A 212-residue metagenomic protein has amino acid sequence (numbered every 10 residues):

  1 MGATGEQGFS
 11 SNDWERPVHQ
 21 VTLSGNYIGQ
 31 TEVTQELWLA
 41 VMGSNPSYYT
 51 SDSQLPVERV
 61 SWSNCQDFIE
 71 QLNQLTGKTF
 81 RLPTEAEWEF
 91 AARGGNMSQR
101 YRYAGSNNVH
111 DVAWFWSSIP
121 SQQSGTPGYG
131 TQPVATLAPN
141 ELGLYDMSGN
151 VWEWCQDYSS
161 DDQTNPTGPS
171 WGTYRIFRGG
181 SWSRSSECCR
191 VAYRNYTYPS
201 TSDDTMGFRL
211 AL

Functional and structural regions predicted by a protein language model:
M1-P46, S148-G149: A short glycine-rich, aromatic-capped structural motif
S10, Y48-S51, P56-N195, D204: Functional-site microenvironments in short loops/helix caps that host divalent-cation chemistry
P17-H19, S24-G25, G130, T173 (+1 more regions): A generic secondary-structure signal marking the coil-to-beta-strand transition
T197-P199: Carbohydrate-recognition loop of C-type lectin domains
S202-L212: Short, structured beta-strand segments at or near domain termini in extracellular proteins/domains
